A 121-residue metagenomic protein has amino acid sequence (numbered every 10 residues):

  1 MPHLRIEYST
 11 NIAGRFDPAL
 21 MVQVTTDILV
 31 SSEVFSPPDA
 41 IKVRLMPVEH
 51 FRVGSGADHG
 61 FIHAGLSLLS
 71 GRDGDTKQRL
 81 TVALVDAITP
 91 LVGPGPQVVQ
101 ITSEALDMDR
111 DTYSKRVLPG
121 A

Functional and structural regions predicted by a protein language model:
M1, R5, D39-G65: Short edge beta-strands and adjacent turn/loop segments
S9, R44-V48, E104-M108: Short loop/turn motifs enriched for small/polar and acidic residues
A13, D17-Q23: Alpha-helical assembly-interface signal, strongest on the long, hydrophobic N-terminal helix that forms
V24-K42: Short, well-structured hydrophobic secondary-structure segments
S36-L45, Q97-T102: Short beta-strand elements
V53-G93: Mid-chain, well-packed structural core segment of small domains
D86-D111: C-terminal structural segments of small proteins and small subunits
Y113-A121: Short, low-complexity, polybasic intrinsically disordered segments
